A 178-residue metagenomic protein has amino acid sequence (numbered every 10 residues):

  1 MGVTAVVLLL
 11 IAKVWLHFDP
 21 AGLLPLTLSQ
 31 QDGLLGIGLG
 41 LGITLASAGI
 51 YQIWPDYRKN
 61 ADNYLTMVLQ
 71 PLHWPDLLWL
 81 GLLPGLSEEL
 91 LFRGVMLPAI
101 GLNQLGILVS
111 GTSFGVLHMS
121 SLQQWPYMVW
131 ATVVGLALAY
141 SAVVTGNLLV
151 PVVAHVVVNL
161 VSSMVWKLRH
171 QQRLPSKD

Functional and structural regions predicted by a protein language model:
M1-V68, L72-P84, L160-D178: Specific transmembrane helices
I53, Y57, T66-D178: Transmembrane helix-loop-helix hairpins at the membrane interface of multi-pass integral membrane proteins
